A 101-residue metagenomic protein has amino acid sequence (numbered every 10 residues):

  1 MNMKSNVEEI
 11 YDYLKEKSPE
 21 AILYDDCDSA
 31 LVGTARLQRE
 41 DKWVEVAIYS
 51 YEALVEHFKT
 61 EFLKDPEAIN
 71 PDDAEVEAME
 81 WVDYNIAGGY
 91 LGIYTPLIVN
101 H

Functional and structural regions predicted by a protein language model:
N2-H101: C-terminal alpha-helical interaction appendages
